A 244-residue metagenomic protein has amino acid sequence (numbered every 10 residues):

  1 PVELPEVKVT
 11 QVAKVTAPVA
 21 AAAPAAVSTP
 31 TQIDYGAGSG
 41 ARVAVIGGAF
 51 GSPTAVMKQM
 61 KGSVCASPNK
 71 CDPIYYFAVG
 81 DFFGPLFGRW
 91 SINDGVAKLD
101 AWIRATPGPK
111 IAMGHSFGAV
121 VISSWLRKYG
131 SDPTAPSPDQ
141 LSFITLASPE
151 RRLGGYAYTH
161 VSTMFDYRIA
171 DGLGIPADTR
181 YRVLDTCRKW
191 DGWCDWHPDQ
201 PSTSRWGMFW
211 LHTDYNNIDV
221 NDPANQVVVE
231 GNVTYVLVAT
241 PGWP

Functional and structural regions predicted by a protein language model:
L4-P5: A taxonomically broad motif for mature regions of secreted/extracellular, amphipathic or lipid/surface-interacting
V9-P109, R151, T186-P198, T203-F209 (+2 more regions): Active-site catalytic motif of lipid deacylating hydrolases and related acyltransferases
P30-I33, K58-V64, G130-D132, F165-P176 (+1 more regions): Intrinsically disordered, low-complexity boundary segments flanking structured domains
V96-D185: Serine-dependent carboxylesterase/thioesterase catalytic core of lipase-like alpha/beta-hydrolase/SGNH enzymes
A224-V238: C-terminal catalytic histidine-bearing segment of alpha/beta-hydrolase fold enzymes
